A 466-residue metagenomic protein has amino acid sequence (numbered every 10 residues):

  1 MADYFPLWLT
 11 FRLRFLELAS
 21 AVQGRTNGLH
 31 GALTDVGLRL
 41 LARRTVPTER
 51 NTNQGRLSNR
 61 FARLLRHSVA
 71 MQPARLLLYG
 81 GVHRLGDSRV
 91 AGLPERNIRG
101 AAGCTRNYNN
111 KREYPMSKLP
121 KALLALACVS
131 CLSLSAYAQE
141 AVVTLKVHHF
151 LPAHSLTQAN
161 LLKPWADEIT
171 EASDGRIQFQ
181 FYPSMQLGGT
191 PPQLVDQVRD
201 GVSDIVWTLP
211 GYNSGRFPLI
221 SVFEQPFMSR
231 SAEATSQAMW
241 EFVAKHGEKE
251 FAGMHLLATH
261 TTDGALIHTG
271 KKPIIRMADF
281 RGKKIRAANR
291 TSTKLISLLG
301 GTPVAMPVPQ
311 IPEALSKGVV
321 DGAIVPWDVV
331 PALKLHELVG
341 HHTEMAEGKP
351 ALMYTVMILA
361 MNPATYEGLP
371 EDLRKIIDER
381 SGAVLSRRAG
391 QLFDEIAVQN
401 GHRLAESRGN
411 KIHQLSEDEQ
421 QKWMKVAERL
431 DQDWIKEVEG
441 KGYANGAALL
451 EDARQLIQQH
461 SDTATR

Functional and structural regions predicted by a protein language model:
P47-E49: Intrinsic low-complexity, disordered N-terminal segments enriched in polar/charged/small residues
R96-P115: Short, Lys/Arg-enriched N-terminal segments with co-localized hydrophobic residues within the first ~10-30 amino acids
N110-E113, C128, Q139-E233, K249-R466: N-terminal secretory/targeting leader peptides
M116-L124: Bacterial N-terminal signal peptides that target proteins for export
L124-S133: Bacterial N-terminal signal peptides
L134-A138: Sec/Tat signal peptide C-region and signal peptidase I cleavage site
